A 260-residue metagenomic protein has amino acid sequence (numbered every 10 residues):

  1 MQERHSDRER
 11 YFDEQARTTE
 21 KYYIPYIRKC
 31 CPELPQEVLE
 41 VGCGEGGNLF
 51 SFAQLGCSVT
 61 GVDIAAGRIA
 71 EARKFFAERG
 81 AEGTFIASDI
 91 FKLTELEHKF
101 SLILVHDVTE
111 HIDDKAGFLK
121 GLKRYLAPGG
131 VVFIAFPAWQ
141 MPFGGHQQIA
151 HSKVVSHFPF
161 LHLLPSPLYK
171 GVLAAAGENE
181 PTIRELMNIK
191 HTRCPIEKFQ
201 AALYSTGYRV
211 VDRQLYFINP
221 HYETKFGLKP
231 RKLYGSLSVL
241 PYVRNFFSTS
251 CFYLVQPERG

Functional and structural regions predicted by a protein language model:
M1-H98, L102, H106, F246-Y253 (+1 more regions): Conserved N-terminal segment of class I S-adenosyl-L-methionine
L49-F50, E71, D114-K115, F143-G145: Short glycine-/acidic-enriched loop or helix-start segments at secondary-structure transitions that form or flank
G56, E82, G129, G207-V210: A generic structural signal for alpha->beta connector loops
E97, K115-A116: Conserved strand-to-helix beginnings and helix N-cap segments that scaffold or border functional pockets
D107-H111: A short His-aromatic
I112-D113, L126-A127: Helix-to-beta-strand junctions that scaffold the AdoMet/dcAdoMet cofactor pocket in Class I SAM-dependent enzymes
A116-G121, V131-Q256: S-adenosyl-L-methionine-dependent methyltransferase catalytic module, highlighting the catalytic core
